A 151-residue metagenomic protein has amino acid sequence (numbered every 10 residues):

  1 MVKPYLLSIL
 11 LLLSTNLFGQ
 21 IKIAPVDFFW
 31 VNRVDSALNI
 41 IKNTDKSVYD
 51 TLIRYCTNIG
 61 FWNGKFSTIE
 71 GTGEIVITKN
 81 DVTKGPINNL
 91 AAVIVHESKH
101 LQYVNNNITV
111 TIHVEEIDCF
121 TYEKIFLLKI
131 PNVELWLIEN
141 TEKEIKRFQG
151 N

Functional and structural regions predicted by a protein language model:
M1-P4: Positively charged n-region of N-terminal signal peptides that target proteins for export
L7-S8: Sec-dependent N-terminal signal peptides
S14-N16: N-terminal signal peptide c-region/cleavage motif recognized by signal peptidases
G19-E74, V82-T83, E139: Auxiliary, metal-adjacent structural segments of Zn-dependent hydrolase domains
F29, R33-S36, N89, V93 (+2 more regions): Extracytoplasmic/secreted proteins, especially bacterial periplasmic and envelope-associated proteins
I77-V93: Short pre-active-site segment immediately N-terminal to the catalytic Zn-binding motif
A92-N105: Active-site recognition of the HExxH zinc-binding catalytic motif
I112-R147: Post-HExxH zinc-binding segment in Zn-dependent metallohydrolases
